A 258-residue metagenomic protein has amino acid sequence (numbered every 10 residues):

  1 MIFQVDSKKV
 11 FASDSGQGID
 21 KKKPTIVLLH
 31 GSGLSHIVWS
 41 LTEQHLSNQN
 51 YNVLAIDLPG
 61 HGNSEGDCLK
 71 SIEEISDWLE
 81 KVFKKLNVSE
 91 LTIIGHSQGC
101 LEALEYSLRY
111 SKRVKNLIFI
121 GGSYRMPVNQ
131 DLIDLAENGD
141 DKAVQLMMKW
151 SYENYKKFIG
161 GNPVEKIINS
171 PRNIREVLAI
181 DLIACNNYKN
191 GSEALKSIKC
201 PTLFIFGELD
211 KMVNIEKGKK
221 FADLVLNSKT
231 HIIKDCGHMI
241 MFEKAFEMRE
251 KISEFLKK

Functional and structural regions predicted by a protein language model:
F11-E65: Conserved HGGG/HGGXW glycine-rich cap/lid loop of the alpha/beta-hydrolase fold
H30-S32, L91, G95-S97, G207: Conserved alpha/beta-hydrolase "nucleophile elbow" surrounding the catalytic nucleophile
E74-L91: Conserved acidic catalytic loop of the alpha/beta-hydrolase fold
L101-V144: Flexible "cap/lid" loop of the alpha/beta hydrolase fold
D134-S197: Conserved alpha/beta-hydrolase catalytic His-Asp/Glu region
I198, F204-F206, D210: Short beta-strand/loop motif that positions the catalytic acidic residue of the alpha/beta-hydrolase fold
C200, N214-D223: Short alpha-helix in the alpha/beta-hydrolase fold that links the catalytic acid
C236-R249: Catalytic histidine-centered segment of alpha/beta-hydrolase-like enzymes
